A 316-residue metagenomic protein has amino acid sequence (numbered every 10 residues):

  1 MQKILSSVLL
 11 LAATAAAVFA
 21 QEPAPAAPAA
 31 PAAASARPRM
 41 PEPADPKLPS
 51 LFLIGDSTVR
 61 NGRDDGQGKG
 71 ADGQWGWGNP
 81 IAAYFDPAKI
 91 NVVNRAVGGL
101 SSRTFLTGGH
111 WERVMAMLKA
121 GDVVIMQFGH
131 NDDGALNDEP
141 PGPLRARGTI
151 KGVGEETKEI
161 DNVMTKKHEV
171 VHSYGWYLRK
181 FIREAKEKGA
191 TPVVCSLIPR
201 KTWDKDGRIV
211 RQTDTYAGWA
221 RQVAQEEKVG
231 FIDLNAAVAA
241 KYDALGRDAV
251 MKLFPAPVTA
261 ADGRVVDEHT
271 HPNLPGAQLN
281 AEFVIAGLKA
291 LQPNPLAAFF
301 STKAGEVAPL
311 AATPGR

Functional and structural regions predicted by a protein language model:
M1-L9: Bacterial N-terminal signal peptides that target proteins for export
L11-F19: Hydrophobic h-region of N-terminal signal peptides that target proteins for export in Gram-negative bacteria
V18-A20, A26-A29: Boundary at the C-terminal end of the N-terminal hydrophobic targeting segment
A27-A96, E112-V124, P140-I150: Serine-esterase "nucleophile elbow" of acetyl-processing enzymes
P41, H110-Q278, E282-S301, P309-P314: Alpha-helical cap/lid subdomain in secreted, periplasmic, or secretory-pathway luminal O-acyl-processing enzymes
R60-G62, S101-S102, A135: Short substrate-entry loop that stabilizes the transition state in hydrolases
D72-W75, F105-G108, H172: Conserved phosphate-coordination/catalytic loops
N94-L106: Functional beta-strand-loop-alpha-helix junction segments that form "active/interaction loops" within catalytic
